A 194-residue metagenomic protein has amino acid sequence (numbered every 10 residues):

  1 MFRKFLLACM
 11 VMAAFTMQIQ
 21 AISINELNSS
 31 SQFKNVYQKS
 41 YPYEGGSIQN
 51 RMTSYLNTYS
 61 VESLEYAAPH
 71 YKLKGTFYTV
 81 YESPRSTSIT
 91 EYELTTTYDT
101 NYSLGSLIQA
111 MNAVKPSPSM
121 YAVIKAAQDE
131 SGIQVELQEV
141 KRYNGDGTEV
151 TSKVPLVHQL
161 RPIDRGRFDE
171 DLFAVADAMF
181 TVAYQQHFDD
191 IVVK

Functional and structural regions predicted by a protein language model:
K4-M17: Sec-dependent N-terminal signal peptides
A21-E93, D99-K194: N-terminal secretory-pathway/extracellular module detecting exported/lumenal segments and adjacent signal-anchor/first
